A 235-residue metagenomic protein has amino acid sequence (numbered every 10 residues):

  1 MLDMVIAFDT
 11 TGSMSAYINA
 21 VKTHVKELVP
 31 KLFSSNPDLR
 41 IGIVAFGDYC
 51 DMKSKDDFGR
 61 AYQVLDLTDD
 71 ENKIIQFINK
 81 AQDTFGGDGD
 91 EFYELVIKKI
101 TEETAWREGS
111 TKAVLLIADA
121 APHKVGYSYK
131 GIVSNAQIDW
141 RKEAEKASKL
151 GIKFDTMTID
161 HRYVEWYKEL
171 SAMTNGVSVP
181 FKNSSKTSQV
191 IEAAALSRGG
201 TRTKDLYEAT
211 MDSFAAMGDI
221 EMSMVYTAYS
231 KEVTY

Functional and structural regions predicted by a protein language model:
M1-Y235: Divalent cation-coordinating acidic motifs and surrounding scaffolds that mediate Ca2+/Mg2+/Mn2+/Zn2+-dependent binding
